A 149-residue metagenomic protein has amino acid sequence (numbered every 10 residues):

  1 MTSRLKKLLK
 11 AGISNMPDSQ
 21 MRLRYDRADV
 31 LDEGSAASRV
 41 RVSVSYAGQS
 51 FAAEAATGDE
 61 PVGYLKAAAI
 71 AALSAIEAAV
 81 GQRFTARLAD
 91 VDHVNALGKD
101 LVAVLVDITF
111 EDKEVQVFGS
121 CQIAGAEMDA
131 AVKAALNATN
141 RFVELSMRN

Functional and structural regions predicted by a protein language model:
T2-D29: Extended amphipathic alpha-helical scaffolds
E33-G63: Feature captures eukaryotic membrane-trafficking machinery centered on endolysosomal pathways and lysosome-related
S35-A37, G63, A67, A126 (+1 more regions): Conserved active-site and cofactor/substrate-binding residues in soluble primary-metabolism enzymes
S38-S45, A52, V94-S120: Positively charged, aromatic-enriched nucleic acid-contacting surfaces
A52-A53, T109-N149: Mixed-charge, glycine-accented linear interaction segment located at domain edges/termini
A67-G81, A135: Active-site helix/loop of acyl-thioester processing domains in fatty-acid/polyketide metabolism, spanning hotdog-fold
Q82-R87, L145-N149: Flexible, glycine/charged-enriched surface loops at secondary-structure junctions
